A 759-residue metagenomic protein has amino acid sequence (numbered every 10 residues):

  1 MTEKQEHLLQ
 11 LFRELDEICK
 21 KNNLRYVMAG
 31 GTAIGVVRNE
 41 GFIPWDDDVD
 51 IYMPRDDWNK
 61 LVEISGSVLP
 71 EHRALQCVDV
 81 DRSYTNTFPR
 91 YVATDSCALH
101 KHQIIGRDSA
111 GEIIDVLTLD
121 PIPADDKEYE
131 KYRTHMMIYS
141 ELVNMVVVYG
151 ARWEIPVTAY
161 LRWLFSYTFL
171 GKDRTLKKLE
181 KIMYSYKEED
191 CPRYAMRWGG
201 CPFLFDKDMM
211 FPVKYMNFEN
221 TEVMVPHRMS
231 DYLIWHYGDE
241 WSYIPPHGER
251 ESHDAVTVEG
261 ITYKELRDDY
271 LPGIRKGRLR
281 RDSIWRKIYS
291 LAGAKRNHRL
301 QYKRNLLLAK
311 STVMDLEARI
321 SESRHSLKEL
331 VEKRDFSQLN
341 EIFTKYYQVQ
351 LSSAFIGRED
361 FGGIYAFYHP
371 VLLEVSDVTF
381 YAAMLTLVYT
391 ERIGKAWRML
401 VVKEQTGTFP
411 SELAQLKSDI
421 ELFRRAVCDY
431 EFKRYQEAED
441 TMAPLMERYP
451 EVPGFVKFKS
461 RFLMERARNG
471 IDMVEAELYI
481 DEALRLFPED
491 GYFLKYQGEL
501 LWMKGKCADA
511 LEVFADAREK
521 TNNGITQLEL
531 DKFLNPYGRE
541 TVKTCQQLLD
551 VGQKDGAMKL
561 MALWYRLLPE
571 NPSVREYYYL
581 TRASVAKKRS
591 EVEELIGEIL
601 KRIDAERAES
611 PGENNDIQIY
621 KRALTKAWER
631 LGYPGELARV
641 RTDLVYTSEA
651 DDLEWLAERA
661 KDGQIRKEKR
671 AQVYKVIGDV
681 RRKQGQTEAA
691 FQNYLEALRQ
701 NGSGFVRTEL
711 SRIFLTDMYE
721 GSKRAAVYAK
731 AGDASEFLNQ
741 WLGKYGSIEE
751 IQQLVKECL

Functional and structural regions predicted by a protein language model:
M1-N22, V62-H236, Y243-Q301, N305 (+1 more regions): Conserved catalytic core of two-metal-ion nucleotidyltransferases
D16-V49, M53, W58-N59, D208: Active-site nucleotide-donor binding segment shared across nucleotidyl transfer reactions
S321, V378, E412, I420 (+11 more regions): Start-of-helix register in tetratricopeptide repeats
K328, L385, V427, R461 (+9 more regions): Residue-level recognition of tetratricopeptide repeat
L339, A396, A438, A476 (+6 more regions): Single-residue signature of alpha-solenoid repeat helices
L351, T408, P450, P488 (+7 more regions): Short coil turns that delineate tetratricopeptide repeat
Y389, E431, E465-N469, M503 (+6 more regions): Register position in tetratricopeptide repeats
L416, R424, F458, Y496 (+7 more regions): Canonical tetratricopeptide repeat
